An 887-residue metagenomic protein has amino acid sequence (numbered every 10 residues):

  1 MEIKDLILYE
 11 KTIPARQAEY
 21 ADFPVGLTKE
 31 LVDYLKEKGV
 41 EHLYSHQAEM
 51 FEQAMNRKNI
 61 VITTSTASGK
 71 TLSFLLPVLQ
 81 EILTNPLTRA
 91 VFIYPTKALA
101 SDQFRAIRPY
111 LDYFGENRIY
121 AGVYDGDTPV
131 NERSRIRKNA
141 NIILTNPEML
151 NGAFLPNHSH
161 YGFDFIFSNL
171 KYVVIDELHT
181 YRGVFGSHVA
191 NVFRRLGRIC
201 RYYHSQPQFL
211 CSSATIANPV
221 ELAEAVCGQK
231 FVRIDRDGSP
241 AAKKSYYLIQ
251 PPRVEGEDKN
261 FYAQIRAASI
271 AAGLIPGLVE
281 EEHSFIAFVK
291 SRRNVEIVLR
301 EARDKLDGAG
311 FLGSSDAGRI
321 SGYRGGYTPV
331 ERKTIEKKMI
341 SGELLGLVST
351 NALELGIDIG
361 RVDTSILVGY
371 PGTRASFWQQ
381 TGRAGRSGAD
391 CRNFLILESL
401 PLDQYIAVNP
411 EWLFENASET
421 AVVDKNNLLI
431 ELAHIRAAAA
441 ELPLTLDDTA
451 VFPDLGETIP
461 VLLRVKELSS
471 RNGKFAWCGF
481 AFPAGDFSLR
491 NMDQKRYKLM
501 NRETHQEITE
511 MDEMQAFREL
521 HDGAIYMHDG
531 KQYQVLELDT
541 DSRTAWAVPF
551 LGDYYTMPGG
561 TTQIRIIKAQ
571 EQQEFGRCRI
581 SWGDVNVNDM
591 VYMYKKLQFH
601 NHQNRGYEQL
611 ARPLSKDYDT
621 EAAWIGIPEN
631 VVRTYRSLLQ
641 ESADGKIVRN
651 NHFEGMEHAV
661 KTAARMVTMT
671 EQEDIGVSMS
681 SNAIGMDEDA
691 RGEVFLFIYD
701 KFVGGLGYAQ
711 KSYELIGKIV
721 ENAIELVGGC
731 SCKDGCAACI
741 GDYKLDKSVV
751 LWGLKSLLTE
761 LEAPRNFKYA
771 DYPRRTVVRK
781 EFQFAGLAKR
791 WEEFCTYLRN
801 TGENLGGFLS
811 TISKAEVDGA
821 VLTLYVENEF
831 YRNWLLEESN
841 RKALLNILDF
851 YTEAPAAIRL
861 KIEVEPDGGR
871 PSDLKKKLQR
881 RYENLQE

Functional and structural regions predicted by a protein language model:
M1-A48, K58-N59: Helicase-associated low-complexity/disordered flanking segments
R89-F92, T96-A100, I275-K305: Conserved strand-helix element at the start of the C-terminal RecA-like helicase core
E148-F154, H158-Y202: SF2 helicase catalytic motif II
H179-S239: Post-DEXD/H (motif II) to motif III coupling segment of the RecA-like Helicase ATP-binding lobe
L210-C211, L397, A421, A439 (+4 more regions): Extended, highly charged accessory segments
V220-R292: Conserved interdomain linker/interface between the two RecA-like ATPase lobes of SF2 helicase motors
S376-A421: Conserved segment of the helicase C-terminal RecA-like domain
R775-E887: Intrinsically disordered, low-complexity basic tails and flexible linkers associated with large NTP-driven
